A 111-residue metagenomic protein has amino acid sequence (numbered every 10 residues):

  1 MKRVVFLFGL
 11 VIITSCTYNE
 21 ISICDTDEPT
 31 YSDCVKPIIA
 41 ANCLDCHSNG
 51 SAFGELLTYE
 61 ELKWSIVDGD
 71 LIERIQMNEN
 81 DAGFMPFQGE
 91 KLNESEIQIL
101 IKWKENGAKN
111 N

Functional and structural regions predicted by a protein language model:
V4-I13: Sec-dependent N-terminal signal peptides
C16-N111: Aromatic- and Gly/Pro-enriched helix-to-coil junctions and flexible linker segments
